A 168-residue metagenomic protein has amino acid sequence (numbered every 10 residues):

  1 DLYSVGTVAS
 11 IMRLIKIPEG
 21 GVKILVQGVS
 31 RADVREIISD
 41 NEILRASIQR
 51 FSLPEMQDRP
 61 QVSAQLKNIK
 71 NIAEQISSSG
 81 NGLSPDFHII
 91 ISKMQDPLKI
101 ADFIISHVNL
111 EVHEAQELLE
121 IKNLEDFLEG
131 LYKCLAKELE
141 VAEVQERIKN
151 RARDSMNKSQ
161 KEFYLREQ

Functional and structural regions predicted by a protein language model:
D1-Q168: N-terminal low-complexity, acidic/polar interaction/targeting segments
